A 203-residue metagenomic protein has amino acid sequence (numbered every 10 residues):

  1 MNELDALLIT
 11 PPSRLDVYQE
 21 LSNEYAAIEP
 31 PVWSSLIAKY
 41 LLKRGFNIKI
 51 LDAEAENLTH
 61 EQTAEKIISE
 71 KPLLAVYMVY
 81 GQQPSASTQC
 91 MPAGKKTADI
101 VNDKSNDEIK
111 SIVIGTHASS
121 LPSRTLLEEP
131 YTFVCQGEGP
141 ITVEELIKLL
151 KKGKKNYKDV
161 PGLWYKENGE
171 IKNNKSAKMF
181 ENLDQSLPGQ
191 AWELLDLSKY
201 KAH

Functional and structural regions predicted by a protein language model:
N2-H203: Acidic, low-complexity intrinsically disordered segments
